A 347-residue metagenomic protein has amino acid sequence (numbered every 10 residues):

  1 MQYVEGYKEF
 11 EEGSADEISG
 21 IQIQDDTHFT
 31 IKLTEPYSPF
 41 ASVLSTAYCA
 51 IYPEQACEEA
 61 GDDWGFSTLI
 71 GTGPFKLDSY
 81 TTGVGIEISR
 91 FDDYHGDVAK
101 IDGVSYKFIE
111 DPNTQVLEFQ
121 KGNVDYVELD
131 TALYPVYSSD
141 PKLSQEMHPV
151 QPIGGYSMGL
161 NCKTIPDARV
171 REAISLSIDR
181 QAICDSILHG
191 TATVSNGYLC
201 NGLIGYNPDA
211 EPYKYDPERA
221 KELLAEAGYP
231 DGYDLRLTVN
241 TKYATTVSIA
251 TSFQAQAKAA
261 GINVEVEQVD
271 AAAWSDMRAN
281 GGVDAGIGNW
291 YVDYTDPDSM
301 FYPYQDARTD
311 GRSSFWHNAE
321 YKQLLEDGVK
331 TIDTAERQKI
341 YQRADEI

Functional and structural regions predicted by a protein language model:
Q2-S19, D26-H28, K32-A99, G103 (+2 more regions): Gly/Pro-rich hinge or "lid" segments in bacterial periplasmic/extracellular proteins
A15, S19-Q22, A259, N263-W274 (+2 more regions): Extracytoplasmic/peripheral linker and loop segments enriched in polar/acidic and small residues with frequent Thr/Pro
E17-S19, W64, S105, Q120 (+6 more regions): Second-shell loop/turn segments in exported
D26-T30, G73-P74, I101-G103, Q151-S195 (+3 more regions): Alpha-helical secondary-structure segments
T82, A225-V292, T334: Ligand/substrate-recognition segments at binding pockets and active sites
F91-Y137, N263: Ligand-site clamp/hinge motif
V136-H148, N280-V283, D296-G311: Ligand-binding "clamshell"
T193-E226, Y243-T246: Structural transition elements
